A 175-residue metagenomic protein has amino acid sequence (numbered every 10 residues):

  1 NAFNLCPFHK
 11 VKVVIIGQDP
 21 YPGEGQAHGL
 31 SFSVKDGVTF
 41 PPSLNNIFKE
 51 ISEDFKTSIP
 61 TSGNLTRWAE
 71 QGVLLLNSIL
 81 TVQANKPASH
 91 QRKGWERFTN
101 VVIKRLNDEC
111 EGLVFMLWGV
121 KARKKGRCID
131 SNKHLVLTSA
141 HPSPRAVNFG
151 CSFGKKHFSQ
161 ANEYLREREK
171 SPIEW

Functional and structural regions predicted by a protein language model:
N1-L117, K121-K124, I129, L135-T138 (+4 more regions): A polyanion-binding, active-site-adjacent surface
Y164: ATP-dependent phospho-/nucleotidyl transfer catalytic cores
